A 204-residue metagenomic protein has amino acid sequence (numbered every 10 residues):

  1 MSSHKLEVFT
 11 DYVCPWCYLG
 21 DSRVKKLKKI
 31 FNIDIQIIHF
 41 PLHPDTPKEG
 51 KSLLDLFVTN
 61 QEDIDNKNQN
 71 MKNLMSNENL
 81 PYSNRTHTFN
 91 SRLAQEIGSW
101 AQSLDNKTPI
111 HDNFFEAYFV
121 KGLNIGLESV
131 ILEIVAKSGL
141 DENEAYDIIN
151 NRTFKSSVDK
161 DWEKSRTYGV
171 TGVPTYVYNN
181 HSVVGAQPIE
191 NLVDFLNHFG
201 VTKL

Functional and structural regions predicted by a protein language model:
S2-T10, W16-I33, S99-L104, P109 (+1 more regions): C-terminal cap of thioredoxin/glutaredoxin-like
Y18-K121: Structural alpha/beta surface segment adjacent to cysteine/selenocysteine redox centers across thiol/disulfide enzymes
